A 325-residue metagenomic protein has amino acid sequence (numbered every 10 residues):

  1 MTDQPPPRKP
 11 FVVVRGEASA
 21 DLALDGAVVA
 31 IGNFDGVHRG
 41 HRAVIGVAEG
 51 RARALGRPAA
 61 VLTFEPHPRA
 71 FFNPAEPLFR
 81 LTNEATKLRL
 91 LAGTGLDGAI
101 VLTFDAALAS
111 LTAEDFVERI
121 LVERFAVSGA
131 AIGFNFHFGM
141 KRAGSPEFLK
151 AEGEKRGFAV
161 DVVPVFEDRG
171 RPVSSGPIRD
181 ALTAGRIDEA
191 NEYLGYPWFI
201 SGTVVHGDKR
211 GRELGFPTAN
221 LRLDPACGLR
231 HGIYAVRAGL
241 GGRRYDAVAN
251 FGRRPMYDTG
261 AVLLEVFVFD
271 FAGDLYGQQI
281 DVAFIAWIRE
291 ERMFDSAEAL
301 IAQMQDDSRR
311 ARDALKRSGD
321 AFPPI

Functional and structural regions predicted by a protein language model:
M1-V28: Positively charged, low-complexity intrinsically disordered leader regions
D21-N83: N-terminal catalytic cores of NTP/NDP-binding nucleotidyl/phosphoryl-transfer enzymes
H38, L91, A130, A190 (+2 more regions): Residue-level signal for inorganic ion chemistry
V61, V101, V162-V163: A structural preference for short, hydrophobic beta-strand core positions in alpha/beta folds
A70-F134, F138-R156: N-terminal Rossmann-like or analogous alpha/beta NTP/dinucleotide-binding catalytic cores that position adenine
S145, K150-G252, I325: Glycine-rich, Lys/Arg-enriched anion-binding loops that position phosphate/diphosphate groups for phosphoryl
G207-I325: Phosphate/ribose-recognition catalytic cores of enzymes acting on nucleotide-derived substrates
